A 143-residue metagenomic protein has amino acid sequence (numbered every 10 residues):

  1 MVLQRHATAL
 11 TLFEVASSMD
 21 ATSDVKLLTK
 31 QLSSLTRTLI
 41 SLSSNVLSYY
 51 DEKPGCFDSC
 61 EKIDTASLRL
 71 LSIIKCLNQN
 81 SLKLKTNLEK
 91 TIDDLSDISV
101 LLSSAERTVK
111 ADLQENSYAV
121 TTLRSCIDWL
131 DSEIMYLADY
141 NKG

Functional and structural regions predicted by a protein language model:
M1-G143: Sequence/structural signature of long amphipathic alpha-helices that form protein-protein interaction faces
